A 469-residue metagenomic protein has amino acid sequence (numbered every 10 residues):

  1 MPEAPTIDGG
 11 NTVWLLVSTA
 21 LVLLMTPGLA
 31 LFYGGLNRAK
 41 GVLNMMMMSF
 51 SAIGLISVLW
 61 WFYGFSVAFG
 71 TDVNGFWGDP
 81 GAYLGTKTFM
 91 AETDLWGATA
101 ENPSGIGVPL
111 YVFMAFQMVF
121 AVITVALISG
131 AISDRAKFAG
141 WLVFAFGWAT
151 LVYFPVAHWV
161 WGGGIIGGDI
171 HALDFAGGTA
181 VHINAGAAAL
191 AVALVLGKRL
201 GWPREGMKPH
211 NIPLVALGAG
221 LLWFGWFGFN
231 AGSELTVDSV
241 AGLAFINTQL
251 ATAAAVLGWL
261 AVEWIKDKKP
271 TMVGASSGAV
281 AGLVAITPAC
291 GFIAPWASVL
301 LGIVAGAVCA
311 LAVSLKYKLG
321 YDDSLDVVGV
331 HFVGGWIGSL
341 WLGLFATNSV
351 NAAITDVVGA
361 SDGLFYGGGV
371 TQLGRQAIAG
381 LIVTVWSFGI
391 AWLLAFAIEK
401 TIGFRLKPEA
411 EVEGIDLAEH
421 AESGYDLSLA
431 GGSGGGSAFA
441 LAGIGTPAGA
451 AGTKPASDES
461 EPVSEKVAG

Functional and structural regions predicted by a protein language model:
M1-G469: Glycine- and aromatic-enriched membrane alpha-helices
